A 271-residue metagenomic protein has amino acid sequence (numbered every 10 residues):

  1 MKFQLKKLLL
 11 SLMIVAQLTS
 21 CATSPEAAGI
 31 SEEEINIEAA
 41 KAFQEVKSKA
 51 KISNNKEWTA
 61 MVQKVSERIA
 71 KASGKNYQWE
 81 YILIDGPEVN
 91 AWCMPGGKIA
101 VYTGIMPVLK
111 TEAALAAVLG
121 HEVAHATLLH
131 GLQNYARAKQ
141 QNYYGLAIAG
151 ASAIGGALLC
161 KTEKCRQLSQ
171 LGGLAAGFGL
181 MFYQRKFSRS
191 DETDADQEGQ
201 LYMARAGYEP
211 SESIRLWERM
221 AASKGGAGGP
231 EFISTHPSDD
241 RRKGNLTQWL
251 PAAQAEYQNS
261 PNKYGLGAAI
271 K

Functional and structural regions predicted by a protein language model:
M1-L9: Bacterial N-terminal signal peptides that target proteins for export
L9-L10, N245: Sequence-pattern detector for short linear motifs and compositional/periodic biases rather than a specific fold
L10-L18: Hydrophobic helical h-region of N-terminal Sec-dependent signal peptides in bacterial secretory/periplasmic proteins
Q17, C21-K271: A Zn2+-metalloprotease active-site environment signal
